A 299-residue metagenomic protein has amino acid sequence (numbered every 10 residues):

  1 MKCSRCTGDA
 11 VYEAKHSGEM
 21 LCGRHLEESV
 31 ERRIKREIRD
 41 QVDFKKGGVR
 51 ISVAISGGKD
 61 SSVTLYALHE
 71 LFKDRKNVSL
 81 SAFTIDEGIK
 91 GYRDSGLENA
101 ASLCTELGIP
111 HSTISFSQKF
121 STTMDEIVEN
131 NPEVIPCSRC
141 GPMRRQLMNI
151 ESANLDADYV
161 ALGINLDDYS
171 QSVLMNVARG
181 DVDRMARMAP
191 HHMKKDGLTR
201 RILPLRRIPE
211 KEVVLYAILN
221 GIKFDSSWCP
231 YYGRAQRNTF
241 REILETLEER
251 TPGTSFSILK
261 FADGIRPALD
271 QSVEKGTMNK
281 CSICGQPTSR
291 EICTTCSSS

Functional and structural regions predicted by a protein language model:
K2-R187, K195-L198, R207-N220, C293: ATP-dependent adenylation/nucleotidyltransferase module used to activate substrates
E31, D167-Q171, V177-L205, E210 (+1 more regions): Flexible helical/loop "lid" subdomain adjacent to adenine-nucleotide binding pockets
